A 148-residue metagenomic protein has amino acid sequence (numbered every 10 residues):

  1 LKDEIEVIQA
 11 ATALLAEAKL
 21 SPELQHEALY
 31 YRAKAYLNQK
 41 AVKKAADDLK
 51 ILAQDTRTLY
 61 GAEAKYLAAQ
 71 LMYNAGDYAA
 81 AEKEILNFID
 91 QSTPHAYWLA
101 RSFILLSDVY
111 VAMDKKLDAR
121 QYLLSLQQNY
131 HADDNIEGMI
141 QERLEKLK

Functional and structural regions predicted by a protein language model:
L1-K148: Acidic, polar-rich low-complexity tracts and alpha-helical solenoid repeat scaffolds
